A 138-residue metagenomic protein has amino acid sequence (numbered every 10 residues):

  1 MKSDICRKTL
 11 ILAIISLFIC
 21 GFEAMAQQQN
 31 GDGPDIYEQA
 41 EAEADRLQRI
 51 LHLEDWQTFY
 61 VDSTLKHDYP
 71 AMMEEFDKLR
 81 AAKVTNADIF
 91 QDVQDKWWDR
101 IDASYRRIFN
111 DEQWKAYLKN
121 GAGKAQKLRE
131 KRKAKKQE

Functional and structural regions predicted by a protein language model:
M1-R7: N-terminal secretory signal peptides that target proteins for export/translocation
K2, I19, Q29-G31: Intrinsically disordered, low-complexity segments enriched in small/polar residues
C6, L12, A134-Q137: Short amphipathic alpha-helical "recognition" segments used for binding
T9-G21: Bacterial N-terminal signal peptides
F22-A26: Sec/Tat signal peptide C-region and signal peptidase I cleavage site
Q27-E138: Charge-rich (acidic/polar
